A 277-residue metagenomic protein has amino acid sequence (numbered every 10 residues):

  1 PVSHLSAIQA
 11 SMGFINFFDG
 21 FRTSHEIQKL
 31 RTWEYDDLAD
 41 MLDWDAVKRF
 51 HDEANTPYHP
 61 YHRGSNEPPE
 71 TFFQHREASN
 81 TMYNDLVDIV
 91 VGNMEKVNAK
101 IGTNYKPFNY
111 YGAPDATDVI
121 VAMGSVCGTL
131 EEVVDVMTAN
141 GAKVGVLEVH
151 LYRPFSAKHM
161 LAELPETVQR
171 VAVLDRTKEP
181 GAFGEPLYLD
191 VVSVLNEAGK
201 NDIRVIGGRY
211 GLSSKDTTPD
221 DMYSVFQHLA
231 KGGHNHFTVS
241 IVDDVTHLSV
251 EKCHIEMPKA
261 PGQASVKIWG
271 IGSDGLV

Functional and structural regions predicted by a protein language model:
P1-G20, T32, W44-V47, E197-S213: Conserved thiamine diphosphate
P1-S3, I120, E148, V171 (+1 more regions): Buried hydrophobic positions in well-ordered alpha/beta secondary-structure cores of metabolic enzymes
V2, H25-T32, E131-V133, K158-H159 (+3 more regions): Short acidic, glycine/serine/threonine-rich loops at helix termini
F14-N109: Conformationally flexible catalytic loops at phosphate/diphosphate-handling active centers
E95-D118, E131, S249-Q263: Glycine-/acidic-rich phosphate or pyrophosphate-binding loops and their flanking alpha/beta elements
P114-A142, F155-A162, V277: Redox- and metal-dependent alpha/beta enzyme cores, enriched for Fe-S-associated oxidoreductases and cofactor-handling
R170-K259: Peripheral docking tails and interdomain loops at the edges of cofactor- or intermediate-handling domains
S265-V277: Conserved phosphate/anionic-ligand binding catalytic regions in large, soluble enzymes, centered on
